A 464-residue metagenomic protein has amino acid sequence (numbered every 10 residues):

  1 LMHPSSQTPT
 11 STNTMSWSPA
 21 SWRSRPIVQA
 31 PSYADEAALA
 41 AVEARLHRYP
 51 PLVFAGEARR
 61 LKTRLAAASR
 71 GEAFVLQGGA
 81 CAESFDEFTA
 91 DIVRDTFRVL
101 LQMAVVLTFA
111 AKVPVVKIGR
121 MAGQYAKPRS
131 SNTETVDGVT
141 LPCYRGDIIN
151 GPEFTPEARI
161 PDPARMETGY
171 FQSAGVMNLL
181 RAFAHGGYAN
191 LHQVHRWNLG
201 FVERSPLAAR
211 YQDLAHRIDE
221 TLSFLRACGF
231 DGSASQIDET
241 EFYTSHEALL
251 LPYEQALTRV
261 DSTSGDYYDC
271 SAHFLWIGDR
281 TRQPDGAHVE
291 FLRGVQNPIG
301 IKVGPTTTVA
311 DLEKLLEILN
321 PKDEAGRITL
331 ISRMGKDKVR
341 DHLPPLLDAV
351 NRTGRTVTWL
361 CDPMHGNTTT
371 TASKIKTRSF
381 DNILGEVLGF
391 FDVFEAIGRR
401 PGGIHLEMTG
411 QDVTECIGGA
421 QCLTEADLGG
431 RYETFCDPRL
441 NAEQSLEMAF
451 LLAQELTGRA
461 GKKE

Functional and structural regions predicted by a protein language model:
H3-F74: N-terminal basic/disordered segments at the start of proteins
T14-W17, P31, A66-G78, T135-E153: Short, compositionally biased low-complexity segments
R60-K62, D285-H288, L315, P344-L346: Glycine-rich, charged/polar anion/phosphate-binding loops that engage phosphate groups from diverse ligands
A68-V99: N-terminal ordered "arm"
R70, S271, G294-N297, T353-R355 (+1 more regions): Short, well-ordered loop/turn elements at secondary-structure boundaries
L76-C81, I118-M121, C361-M364, E407-T409: Short loop/turn segments at strand-loop or loop-helix junctions that form parts of catalytic or ligand-binding pockets
D91-G335, R378, E386, I404-H405 (+1 more regions): Active-site-facing alpha/beta catalytic cores
V309-L315, L319-K322, R327-W359, H365-E415 (+1 more regions): Non-transmembrane, aqueous-exposed alpha-helical and coiled segments at domain scale
